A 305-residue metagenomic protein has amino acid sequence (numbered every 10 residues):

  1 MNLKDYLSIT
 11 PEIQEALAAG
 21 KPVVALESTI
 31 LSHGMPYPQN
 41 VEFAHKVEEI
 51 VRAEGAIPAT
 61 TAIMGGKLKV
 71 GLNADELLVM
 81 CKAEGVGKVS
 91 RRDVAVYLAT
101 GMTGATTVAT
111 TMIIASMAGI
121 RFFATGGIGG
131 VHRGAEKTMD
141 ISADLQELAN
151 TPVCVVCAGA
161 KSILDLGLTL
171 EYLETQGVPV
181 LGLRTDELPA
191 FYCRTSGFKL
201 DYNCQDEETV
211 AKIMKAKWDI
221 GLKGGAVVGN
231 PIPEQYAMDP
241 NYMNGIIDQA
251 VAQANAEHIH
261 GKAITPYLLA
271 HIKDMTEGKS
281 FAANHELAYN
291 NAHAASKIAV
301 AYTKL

Functional and structural regions predicted by a protein language model:
M1-G20: N- or domain-start disorder-to-order transition segments that initiate the globular core
E15-A18, V23-V24, I114-M117, F122-A124 (+4 more regions): Solvent-exposed alpha-helices and their adjacent loops that cap or buttress functional pockets in soluble metabolic
V24-L26, P58-I63, S90, G104 (+6 more regions): General beta-strand structural signal in soluble alpha/beta enzymes
S28, H33-M35, V41-V96, D219-Q235: Glycine-rich nucleotide/cofactor/substrate-binding loop typically near the N-terminus or early in the first domain
L72-P152: Divalent-metal (Mg2+/Mn2+/Ca2+)-assisted nucleotide/phosphate chemistry catalytic cores
T107, E136-A149, V153-E174, E208-K212: Active-site glycine-rich loop that binds ribose-phosphate moieties when present
R194-D219: Anionic-ligand binding region
G224-N290: A C-terminal functional module that forms or caps the active site or interfaces directly with catalytic machinery
